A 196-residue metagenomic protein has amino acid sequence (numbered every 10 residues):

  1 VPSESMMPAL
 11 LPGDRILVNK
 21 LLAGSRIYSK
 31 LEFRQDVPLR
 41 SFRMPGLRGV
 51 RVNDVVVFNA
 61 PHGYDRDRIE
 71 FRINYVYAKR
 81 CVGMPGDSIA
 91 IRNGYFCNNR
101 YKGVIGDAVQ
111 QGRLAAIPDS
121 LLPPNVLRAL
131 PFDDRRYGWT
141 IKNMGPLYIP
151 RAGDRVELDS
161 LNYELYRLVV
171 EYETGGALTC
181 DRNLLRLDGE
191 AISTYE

Functional and structural regions predicted by a protein language model:
V1-E4: Aromatic-capped interface at the extracytoplasmic side of an N-terminal signal-anchor transmembrane helix
M6-E196: Soluble "head" domains of membrane/secretory-pathway proteins
